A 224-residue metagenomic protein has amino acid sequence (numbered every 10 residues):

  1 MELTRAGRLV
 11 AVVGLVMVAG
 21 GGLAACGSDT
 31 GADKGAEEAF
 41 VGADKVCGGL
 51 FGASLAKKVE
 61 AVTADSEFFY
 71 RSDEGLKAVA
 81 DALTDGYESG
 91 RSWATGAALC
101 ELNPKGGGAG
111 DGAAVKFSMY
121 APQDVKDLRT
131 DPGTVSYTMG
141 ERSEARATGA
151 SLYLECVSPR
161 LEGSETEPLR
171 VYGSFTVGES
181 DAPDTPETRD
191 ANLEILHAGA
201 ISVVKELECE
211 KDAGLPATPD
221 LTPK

Functional and structural regions predicted by a protein language model:
M1-V13: Bacterial N-terminal signal peptides that target proteins for export
G14-A19: Hydrophobic membrane-insertion alpha-helices, especially the h-region of bacterial N-terminal signal peptides
G21-A25: C-terminal motif of bacterial Sec signal peptides marking the signal peptidase cleavage site
S28-A32: Transmembrane signal-anchor/signal-peptide helices with a preference for the extracytoplasmic
G35-I201, K205, K211-K224: A small/polar (G/S/T-enriched), proline-flanked helix-loop surface module common in exported/cell-envelope proteins
